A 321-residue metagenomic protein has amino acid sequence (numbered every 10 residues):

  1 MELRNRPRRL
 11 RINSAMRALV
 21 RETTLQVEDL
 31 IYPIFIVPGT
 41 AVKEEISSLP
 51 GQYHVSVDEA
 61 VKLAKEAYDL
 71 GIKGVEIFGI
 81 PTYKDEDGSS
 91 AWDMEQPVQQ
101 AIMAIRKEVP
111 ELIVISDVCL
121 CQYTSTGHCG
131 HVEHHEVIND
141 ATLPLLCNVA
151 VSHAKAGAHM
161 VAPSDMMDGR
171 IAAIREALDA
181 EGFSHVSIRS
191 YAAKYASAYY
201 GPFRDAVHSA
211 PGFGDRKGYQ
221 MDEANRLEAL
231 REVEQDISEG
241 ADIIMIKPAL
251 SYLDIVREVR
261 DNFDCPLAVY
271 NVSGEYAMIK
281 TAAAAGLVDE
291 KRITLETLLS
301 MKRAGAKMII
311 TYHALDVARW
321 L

Functional and structural regions predicted by a protein language model:
M1-R21: N-terminal amphipathic/basic leader segments beginning at the initiator methionine
N13, L25-I31, V37-L321: Alpha/beta enzyme core
